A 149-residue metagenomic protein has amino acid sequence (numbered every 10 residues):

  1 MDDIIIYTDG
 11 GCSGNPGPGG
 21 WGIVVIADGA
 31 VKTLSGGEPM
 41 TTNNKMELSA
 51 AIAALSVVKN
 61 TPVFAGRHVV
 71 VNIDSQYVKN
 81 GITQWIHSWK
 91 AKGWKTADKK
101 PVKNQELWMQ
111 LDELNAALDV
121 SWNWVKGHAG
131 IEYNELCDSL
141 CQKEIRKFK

Functional and structural regions predicted by a protein language model:
M1-K45, S56-K59, S139-K143, K147-K149: RNase H-like nuclease fold core
G11-N15, I52-L136, L140, E144-I145: RNase H catalytic domain
E47, A51: Short, conserved alpha-helix that lines the donor NDP-sugar binding/gating region of sugar-transfer enzymes
